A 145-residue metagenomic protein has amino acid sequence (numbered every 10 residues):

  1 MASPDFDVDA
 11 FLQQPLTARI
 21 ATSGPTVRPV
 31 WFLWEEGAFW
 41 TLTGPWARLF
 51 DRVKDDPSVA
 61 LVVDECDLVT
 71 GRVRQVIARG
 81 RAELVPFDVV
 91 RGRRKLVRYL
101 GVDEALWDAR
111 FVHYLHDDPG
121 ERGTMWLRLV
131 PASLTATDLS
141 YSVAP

Functional and structural regions predicted by a protein language model:
M1-A18, R72: Extreme N-terminal tail/first-helix region
A2, R72-P145: Charged, gly/pro-rich active-site loop segments
Q14-L16, R28, E35, D55-V59 (+2 more regions): A generic structural signal for short beta-strands and their flanking turns/coil linkers
P15-P45, L61-E65: Short beta-strand segments
G44-R48, Y99-L100: Short, solvent-exposed aromatic-acidic interface loops
P45-W46, A60-E65, A105-Y114: Short acidic (Asp/Glu) patches
L49-E83: Helix-adjacent hinge/juxtasegments
